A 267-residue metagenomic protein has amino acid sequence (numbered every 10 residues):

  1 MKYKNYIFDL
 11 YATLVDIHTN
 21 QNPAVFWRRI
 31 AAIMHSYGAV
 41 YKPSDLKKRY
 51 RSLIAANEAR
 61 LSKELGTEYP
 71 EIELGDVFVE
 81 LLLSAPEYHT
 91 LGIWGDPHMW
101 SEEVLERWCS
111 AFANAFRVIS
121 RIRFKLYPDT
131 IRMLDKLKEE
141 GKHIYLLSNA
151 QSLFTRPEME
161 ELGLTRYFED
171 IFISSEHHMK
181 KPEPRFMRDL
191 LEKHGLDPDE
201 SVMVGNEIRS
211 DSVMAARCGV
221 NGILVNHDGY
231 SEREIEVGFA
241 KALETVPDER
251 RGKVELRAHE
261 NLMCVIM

Functional and structural regions predicted by a protein language model:
M1-Y6, I17-N20, Y37-S44, K125 (+2 more regions): Asp-based, Mg2+/Mn2+-dependent phosphohydrolase catalytic module
T13-L14: Hydrophobic "anchor" residues
Q21-M34: Basic, amphipathic juxtamembrane/active-site segments that coordinate anionic phosphate or diphosphate groups
F26, P70, L74, E183: Hydrophobic (often cysteine-bearing) scaffold residues that line and stabilize catalytic clefts of nucleotide/cofactor
R29, V77, D129, F186: Charged catalytic carboxylate motif
A31, S44-N114: A metal-dependent, Asp-based hydrolase signature
N114-F124: Surface-exposed cleft-lining segments at the edges of enzyme active sites
